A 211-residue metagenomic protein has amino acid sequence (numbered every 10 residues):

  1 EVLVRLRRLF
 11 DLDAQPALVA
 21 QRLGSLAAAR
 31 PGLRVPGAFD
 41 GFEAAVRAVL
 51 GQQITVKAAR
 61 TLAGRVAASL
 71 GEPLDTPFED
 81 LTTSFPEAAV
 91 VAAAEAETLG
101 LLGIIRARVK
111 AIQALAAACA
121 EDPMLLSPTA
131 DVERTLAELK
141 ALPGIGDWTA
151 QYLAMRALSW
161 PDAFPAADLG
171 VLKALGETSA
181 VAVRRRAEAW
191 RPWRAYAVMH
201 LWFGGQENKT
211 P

Functional and structural regions predicted by a protein language model:
E1-P211: HhH-family (HhH-GPD) DNA N-glycosylase catalytic core used in base-excision repair
